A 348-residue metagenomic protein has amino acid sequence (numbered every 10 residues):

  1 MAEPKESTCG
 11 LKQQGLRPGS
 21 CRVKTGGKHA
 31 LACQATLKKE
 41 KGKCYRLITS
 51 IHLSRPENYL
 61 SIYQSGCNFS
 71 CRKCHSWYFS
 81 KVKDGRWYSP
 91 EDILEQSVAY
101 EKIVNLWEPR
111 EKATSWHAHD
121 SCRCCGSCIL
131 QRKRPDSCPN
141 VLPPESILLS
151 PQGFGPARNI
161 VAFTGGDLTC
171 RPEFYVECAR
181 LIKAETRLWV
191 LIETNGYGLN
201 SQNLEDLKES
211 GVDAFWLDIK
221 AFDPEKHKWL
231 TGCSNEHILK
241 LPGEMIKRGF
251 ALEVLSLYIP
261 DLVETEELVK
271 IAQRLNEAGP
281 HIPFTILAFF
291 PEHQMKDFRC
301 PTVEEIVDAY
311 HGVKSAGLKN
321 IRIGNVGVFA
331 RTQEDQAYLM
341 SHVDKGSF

Functional and structural regions predicted by a protein language model:
M1-G19, I246, Y258-F348: Auxiliary Fe-S-binding modules of radical SAM enzymes
M1-I147, F154, E334-A337, V343-F348: N-terminal [4Fe-4S]-dependent radical SAM core
K24-G26, Y175, I306: Short, highly selective alpha-helical patches that border small-molecule cofactor pockets in redox/cofactor-processing
G66-F69, Y88, E173, E266 (+1 more regions): Conserved active-site and cofactor/substrate-binding residues in soluble primary-metabolism enzymes
K81-D84, E193, V254-L255, I323-G324: Residue-level detector of family-conserved "landmark" positions at structurally sensitive sites
S97-E101, I182, L275, V313: Hydrophobic, Leu/Ile/Phe/Ala-enriched alpha-helical segments that form helix-helix packing faces
P139-C300: Conserved AdoMet/S-adenosylmethionine-binding subsite of the radical SAM
